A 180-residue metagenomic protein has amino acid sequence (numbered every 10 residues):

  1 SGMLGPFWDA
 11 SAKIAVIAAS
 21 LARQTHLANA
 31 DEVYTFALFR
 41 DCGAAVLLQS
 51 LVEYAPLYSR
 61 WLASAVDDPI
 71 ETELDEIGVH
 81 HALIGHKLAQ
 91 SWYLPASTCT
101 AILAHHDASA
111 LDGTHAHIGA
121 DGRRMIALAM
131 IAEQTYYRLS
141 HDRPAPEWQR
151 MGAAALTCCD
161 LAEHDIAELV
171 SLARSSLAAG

Functional and structural regions predicted by a protein language model:
S1-F7, A15-E32, F36-G180: Metal-dependent nucleotide-binding catalytic modules
